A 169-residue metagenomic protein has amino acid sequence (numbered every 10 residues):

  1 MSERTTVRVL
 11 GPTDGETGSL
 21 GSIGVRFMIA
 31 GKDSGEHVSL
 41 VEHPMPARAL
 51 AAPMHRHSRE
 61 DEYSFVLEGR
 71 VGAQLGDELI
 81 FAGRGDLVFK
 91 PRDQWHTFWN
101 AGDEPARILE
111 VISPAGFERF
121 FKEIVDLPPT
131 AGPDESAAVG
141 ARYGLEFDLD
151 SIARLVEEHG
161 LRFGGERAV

Functional and structural regions predicted by a protein language model:
G11, D77-W95: Short acidic-glycine-tyrosine-enriched beta hairpin
E16-M54, E60-D61: A short glycine-rich, His/Asp/Glu-containing loop-to-beta-strand
E42-P46, R56-Q74, V111-I112: Short, conserved beta-strand element in jelly-roll/cupin
P46-A49, G85, D93, D103: Tight coil/turn sites that cap or link beta-strands
Y63, R70-G72, L79, W95 (+1 more regions): Structural motif
R92-E118: Ligand-binding loop in jelly-roll beta-barrel domains
R107, A115-D134: A hydrophobic, small-residue-rich beta->alpha segment in the mid-to-C-terminal subdomain of diverse proteins
L127-V169: Acidic/histidine-enriched, glycine/proline-rich intrinsically disordered or flexible terminal extensions
